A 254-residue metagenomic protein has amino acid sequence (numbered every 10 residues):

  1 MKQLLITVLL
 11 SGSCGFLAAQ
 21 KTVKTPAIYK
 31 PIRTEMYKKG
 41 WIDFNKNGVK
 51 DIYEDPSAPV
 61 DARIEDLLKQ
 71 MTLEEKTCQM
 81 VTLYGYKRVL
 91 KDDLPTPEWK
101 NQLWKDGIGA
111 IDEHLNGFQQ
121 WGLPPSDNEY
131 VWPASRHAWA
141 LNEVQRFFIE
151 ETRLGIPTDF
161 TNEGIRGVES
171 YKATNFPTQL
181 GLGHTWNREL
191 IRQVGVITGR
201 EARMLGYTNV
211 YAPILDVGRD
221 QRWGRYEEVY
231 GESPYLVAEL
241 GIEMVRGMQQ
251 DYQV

Functional and structural regions predicted by a protein language model:
M1-K21: Bacterial Sec-dependent N-terminal signal peptides
F16-V254: Glycoside hydrolase catalytic-domain context in secreted enzymes
